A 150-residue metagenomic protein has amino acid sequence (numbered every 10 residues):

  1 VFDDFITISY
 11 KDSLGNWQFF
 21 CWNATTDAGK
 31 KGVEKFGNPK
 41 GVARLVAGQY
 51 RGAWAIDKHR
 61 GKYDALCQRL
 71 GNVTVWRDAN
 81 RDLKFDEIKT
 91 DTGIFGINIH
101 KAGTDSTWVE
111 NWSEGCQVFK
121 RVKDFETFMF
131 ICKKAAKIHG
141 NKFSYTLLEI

Functional and structural regions predicted by a protein language model:
V1-E110, D124-K133, H139-F143, I150: Cell wall/extracellular polymer interaction/catalysis modules
S113: Residues immediately within or flanking Cys/His clusters that coordinate Zn2+ in small zinc-binding modules
F119-V122: Soluble non-cytosolic domains of exported or imported proteins
